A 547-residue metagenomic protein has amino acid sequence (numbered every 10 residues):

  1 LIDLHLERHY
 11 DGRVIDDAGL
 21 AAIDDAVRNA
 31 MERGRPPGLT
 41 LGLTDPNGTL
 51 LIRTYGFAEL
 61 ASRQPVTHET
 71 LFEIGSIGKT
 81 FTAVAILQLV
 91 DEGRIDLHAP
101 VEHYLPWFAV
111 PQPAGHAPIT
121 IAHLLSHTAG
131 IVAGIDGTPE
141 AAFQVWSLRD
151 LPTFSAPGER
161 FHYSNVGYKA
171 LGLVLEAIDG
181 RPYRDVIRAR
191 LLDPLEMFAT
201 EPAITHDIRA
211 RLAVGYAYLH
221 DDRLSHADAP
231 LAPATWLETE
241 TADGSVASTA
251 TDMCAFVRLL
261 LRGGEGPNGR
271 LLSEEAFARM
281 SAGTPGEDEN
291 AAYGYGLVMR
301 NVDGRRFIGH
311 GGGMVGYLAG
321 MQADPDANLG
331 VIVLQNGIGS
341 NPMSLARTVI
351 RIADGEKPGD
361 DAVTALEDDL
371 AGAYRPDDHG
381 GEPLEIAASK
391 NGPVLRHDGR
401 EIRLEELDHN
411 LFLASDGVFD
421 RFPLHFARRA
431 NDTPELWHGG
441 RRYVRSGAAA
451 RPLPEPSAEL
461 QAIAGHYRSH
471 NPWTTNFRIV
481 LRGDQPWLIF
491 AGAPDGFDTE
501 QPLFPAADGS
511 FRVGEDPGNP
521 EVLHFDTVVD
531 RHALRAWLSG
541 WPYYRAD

Functional and structural regions predicted by a protein language model:
I2, M343-D547: Peripheral terminal and inter-domain segments
V14-I74, R94-D96, H103, A109-P111 (+1 more regions): Short, conserved catalytic-motif segment at the N-terminal edge
D24, R28, E32, L87 (+3 more regions): Solvent-exposed, non-membrane alpha-helical residues enriched in polar/charged side chains
D24-V27, L41, N47, T70-H98 (+2 more regions): Active-site SXXK
G48-L60, Q112-M321, P325: Short, surface-exposed loop or secondary-structure junction motifs that flank catalytic or metal-binding residues
G56-A58, G337, A493, G540: A generic structural motif
G309, G320-G337, P434-H438, L534-L538: Short, well-ordered beta-strand elements
